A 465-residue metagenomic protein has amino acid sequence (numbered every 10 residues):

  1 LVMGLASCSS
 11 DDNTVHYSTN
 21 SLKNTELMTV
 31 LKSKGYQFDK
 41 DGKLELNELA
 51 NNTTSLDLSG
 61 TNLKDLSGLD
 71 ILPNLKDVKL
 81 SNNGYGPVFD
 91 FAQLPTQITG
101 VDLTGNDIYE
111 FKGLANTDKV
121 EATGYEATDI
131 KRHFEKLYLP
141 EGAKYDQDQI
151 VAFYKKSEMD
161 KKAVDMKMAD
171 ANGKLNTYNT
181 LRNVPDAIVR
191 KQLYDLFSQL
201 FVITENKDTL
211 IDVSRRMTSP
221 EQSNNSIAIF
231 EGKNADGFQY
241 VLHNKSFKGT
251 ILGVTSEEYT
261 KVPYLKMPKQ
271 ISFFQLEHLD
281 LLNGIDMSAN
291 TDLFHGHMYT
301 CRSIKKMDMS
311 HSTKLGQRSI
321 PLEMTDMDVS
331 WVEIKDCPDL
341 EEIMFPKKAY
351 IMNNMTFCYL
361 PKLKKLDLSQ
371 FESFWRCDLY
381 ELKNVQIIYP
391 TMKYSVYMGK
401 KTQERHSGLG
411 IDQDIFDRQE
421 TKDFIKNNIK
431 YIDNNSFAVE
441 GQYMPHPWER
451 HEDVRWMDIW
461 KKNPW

Functional and structural regions predicted by a protein language model:
C8-N62, G68-I71, D107, E126-Y264 (+4 more regions): N-terminal capping/linker segments that flank leucine-rich repeat
T29, G42, T61, Y109 (+13 more regions): Conserved positions within tandem-repeat grammars
A50, L72-L75, Q93-Q97, T117-V120 (+15 more regions): Leucine-rich repeat
T54-L58, V78-L80, T99-L103, V120-T123 (+16 more regions): Conserved hydrophobic beta-strand positions in leucine-rich repeat
T61, N83, N106, P140-A143 (+14 more regions): Conserved "Asn-ladder"/turn position within leucine-rich repeats
L66-L69, V88-L94, F111-L114, K233-F238 (+11 more regions): Canonical leucine-rich repeat
N82-L139, E341-D412: Ankyrin-repeat and related helical/solenoid repeat scaffolds used for protein-protein interactions
